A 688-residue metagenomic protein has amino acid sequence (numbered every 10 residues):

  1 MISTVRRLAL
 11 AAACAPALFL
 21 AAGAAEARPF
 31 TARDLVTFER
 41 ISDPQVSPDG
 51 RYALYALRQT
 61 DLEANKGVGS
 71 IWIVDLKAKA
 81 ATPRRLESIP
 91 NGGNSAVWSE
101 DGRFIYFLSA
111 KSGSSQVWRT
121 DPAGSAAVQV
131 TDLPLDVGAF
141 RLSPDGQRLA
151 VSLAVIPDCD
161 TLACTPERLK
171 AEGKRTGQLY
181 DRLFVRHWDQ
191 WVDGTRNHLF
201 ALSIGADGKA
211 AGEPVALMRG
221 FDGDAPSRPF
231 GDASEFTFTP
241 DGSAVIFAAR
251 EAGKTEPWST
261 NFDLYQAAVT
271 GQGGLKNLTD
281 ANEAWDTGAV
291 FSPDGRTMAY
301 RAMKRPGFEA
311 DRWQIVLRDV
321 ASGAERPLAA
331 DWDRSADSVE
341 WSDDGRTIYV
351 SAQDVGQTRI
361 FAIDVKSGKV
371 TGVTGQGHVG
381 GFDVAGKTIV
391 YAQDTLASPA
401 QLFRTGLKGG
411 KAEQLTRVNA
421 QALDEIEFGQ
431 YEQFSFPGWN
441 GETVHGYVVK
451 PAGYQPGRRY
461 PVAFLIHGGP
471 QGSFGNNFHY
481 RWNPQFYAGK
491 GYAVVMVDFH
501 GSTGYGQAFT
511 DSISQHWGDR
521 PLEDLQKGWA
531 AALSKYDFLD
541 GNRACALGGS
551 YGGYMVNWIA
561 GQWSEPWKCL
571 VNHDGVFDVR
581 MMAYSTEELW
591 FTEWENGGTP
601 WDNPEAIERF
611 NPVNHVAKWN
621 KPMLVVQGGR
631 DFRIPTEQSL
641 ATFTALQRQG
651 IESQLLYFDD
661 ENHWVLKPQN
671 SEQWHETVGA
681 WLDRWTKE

Functional and structural regions predicted by a protein language model:
Q45, A150-S152, T176-D181, V185-I204 (+7 more regions): Non-catalytic accessory segments flanking enzyme active sites
P48-D49, E100-D101, P144-D145, P240-D241 (+3 more regions): Residue-level detector of Asp-centered blade-edge/turn motifs that repeat once per structural unit in beta-propeller
G50-A53, G102-I105, L149, V245 (+3 more regions): Hydrophobic beta-strand positions that form the internal "hydrophobic ladder" of WD40/Gbeta-like beta-propeller blades
L57-S70, L86-N94, L108-W118, D132-G138 (+10 more regions): A flexible loop/linker signature enriched in serine peptidases of the S9 family
L76-K79, D121-S125, I204-G208, A268-Q272 (+3 more regions): Short loop/turn segments that connect beta-strands within beta-propeller blades
K450, G457-G468: Short beta-strand element of the alpha/beta-hydrolase
R459, P470-P484, F499, E637-Q638: The serine-hydrolase catalytic nucleophile loop
N483, A488-G489, M496-E688: Active-site-proximal cap/loop segments of hydrolase catalytic domains
